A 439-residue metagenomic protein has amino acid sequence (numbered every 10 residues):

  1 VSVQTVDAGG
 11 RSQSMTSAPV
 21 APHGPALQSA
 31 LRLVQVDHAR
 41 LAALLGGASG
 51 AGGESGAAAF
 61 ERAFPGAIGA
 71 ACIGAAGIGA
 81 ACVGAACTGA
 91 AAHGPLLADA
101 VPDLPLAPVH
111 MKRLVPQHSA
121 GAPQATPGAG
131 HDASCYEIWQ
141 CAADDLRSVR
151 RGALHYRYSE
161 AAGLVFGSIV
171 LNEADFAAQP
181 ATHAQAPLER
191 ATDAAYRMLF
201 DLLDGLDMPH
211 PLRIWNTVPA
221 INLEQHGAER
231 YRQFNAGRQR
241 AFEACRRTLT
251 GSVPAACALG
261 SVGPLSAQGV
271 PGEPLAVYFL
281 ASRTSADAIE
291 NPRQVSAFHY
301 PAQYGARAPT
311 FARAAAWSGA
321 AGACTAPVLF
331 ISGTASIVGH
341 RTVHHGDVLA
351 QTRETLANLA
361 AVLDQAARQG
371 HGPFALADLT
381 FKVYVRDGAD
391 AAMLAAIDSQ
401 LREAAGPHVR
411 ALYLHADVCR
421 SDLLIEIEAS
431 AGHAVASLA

Functional and structural regions predicted by a protein language model:
S2-A439: N-terminal presequence-like segments and the immediate start of the first folded domain
